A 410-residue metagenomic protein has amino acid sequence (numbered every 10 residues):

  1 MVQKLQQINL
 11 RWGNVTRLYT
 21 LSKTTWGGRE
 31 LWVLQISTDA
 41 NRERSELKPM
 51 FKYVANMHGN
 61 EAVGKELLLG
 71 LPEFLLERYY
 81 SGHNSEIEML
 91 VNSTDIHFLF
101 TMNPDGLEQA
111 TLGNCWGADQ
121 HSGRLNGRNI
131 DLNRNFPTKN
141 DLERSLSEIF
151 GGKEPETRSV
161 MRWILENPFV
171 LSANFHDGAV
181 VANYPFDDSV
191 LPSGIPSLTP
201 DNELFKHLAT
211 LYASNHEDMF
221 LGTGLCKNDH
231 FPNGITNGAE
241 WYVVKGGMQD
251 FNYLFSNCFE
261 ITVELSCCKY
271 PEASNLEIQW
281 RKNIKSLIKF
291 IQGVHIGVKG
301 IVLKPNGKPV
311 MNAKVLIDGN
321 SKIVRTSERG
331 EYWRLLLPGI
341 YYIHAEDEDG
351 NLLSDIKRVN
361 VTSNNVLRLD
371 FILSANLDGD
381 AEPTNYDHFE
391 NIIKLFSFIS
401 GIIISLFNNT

Functional and structural regions predicted by a protein language model:
M1-F51: Soluble metallo-hydrolase cores and metallopeptidase-like ectodomains found primarily in the secretory/periplasmic
G13-T16, G27-L31, L47-M50, N92-H97 (+2 more regions): Loop/turn elements at helix/coil->beta-strand transitions in domains of secreted/extracellular proteins
V63-A110: Short helix-loop-beta-strand segments that form the rim/entrance of peptidase-like active sites
L112-N306, I323, Y332, E382: Metallocarboxypeptidase
P309, K314-P338: Short, acidic Ser/Thr/Gly-rich low-complexity loop/linker segments typical of extracellular and cell-surface proteins
P338-G350, I356: A short, solvent-exposed beta-strand micro-motif common in secreted/extracellular proteins
N360-Y386: Extracellular beta-sheet/turn segments enriched in Thr/Pro/Gly and aliphatic residues
I393-T410: Cleavable C-terminal sorting propeptides in eukaryotic secreted/cell-surface proteins
